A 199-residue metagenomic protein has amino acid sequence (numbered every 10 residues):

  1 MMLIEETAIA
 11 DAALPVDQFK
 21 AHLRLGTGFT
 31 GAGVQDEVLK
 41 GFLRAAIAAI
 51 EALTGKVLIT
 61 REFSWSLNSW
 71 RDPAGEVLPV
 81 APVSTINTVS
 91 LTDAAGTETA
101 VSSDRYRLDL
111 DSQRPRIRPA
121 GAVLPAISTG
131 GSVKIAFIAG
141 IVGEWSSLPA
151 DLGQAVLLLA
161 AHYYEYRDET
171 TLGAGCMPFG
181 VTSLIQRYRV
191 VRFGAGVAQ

Functional and structural regions predicted by a protein language model:
M1-Q199: Divalent metal-cofactor coordination and adjacent catalytic microenvironments
